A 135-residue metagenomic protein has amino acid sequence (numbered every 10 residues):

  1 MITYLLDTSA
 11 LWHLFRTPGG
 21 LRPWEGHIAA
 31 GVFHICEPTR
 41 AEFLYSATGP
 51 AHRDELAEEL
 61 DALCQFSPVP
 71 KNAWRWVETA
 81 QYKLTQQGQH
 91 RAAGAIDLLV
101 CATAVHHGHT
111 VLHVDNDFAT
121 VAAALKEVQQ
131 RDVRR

Functional and structural regions predicted by a protein language model:
M1-I35, Y45-E58: Short, well-structured N-terminal submotif of metal-dependent ribonuclease cores
M1-T3, C101, V105-R135: Acidic, PIN/NYN-like endoribonuclease modules and their adjacent C-terminal/linker elements
L6-D7, C36, A92-G94, D115 (+1 more regions): Histidine- and aromatic-rich ligand-binding microenvironments
D7-T8, F43, V77, A104: Generic structural signal for small/hydrophobic residues in well-ordered secondary structure, especially within
L11, R40-F43, F118-A119: A generic structural signal for short hydrophobic patches within well-formed alpha-helices
L21, R40, R53, W74-V77 (+1 more regions): A general structural signal for well-ordered alpha-helical segments in protein cores
A51-N72: Active-site-proximal, substrate-binding regions of enzyme catalytic domains and RNA-binding/basic surfaces
Q65-V114: Active-site neighborhoods of divalent-metal-dependent phosphate/nucleic-acid chemistry enzymes
